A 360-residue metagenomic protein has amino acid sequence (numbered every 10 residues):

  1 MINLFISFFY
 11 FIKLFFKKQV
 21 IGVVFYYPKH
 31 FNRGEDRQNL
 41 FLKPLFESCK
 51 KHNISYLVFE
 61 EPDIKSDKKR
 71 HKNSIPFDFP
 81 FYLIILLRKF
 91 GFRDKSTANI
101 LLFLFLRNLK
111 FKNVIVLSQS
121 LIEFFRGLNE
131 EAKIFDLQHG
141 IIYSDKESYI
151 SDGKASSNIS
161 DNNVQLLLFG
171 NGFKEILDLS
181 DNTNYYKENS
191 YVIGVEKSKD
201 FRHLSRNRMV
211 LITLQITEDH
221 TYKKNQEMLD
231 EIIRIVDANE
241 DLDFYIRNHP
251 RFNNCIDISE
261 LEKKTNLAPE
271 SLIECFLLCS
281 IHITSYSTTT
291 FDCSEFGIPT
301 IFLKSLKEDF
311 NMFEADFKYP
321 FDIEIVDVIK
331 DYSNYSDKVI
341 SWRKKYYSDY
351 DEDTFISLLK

Functional and structural regions predicted by a protein language model:
I2-Y186: Active-site and donor-binding regions of nucleotide-sugar-utilizing enzymes
R37, F41, L179, T183 (+1 more regions): Conserved catalytic-core segment of nucleotide-activated headgroup transferases in glycan assembly
F59, L137-Q138, F169, I193 (+2 more regions): Generic beta-sheet signal
E60-I64, N73-I84, I212-Q215, I233-P269: Catalytic donor nucleotide-activated moiety binding site of glycosyltransferases and closely related
D67-Y82, E131-F135, N184-Y191, R208-V210 (+3 more regions): Active-site regions of enzymes building and remodeling cell-envelope glycoconjugates
P250-F296: Donor nucleotide-activated moiety binding/catalytic core segment of transferases that use nucleotide-activated donors
Y286-D349: Catalytic binding pocket for nucleotide-activated donors in carbohydrate/polymer assembly enzymes
K345-K360: C-terminal alpha-helical cap of glycosyltransferases
